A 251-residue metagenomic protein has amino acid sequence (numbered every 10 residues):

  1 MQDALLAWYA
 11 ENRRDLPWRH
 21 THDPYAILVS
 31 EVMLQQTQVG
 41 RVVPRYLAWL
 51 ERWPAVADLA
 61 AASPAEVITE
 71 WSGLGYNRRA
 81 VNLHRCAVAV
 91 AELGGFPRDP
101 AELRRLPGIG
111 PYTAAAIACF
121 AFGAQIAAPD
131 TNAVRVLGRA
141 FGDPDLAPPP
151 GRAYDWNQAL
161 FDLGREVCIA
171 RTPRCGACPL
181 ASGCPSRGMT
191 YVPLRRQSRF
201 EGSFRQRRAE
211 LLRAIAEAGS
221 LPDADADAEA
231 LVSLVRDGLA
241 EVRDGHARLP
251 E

Functional and structural regions predicted by a protein language model:
D3-A4, W8-Q206, A218-D227, G245: Catalytic cores of DNA base-excision repair glycosylases
R208-L212: Hydrophobic residues on short alpha-helical segments
I215: Core nucleotide-handling region used for phosphoryl-transfer chemistry
A224-G238: Short amphipathic alpha-helical interaction segments
V235-A247: A short, conserved structural fragment
